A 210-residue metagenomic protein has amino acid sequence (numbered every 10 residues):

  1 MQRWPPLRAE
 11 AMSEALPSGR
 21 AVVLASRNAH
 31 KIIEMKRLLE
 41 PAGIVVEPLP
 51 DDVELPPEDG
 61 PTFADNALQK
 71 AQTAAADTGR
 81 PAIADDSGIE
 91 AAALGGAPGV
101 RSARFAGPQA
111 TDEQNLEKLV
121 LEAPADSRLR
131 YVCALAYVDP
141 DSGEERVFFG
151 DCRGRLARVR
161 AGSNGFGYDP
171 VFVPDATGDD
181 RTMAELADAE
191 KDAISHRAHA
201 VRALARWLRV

Functional and structural regions predicted by a protein language model:
S13-V23, H30-V210: Anionic-ligand binding patches
